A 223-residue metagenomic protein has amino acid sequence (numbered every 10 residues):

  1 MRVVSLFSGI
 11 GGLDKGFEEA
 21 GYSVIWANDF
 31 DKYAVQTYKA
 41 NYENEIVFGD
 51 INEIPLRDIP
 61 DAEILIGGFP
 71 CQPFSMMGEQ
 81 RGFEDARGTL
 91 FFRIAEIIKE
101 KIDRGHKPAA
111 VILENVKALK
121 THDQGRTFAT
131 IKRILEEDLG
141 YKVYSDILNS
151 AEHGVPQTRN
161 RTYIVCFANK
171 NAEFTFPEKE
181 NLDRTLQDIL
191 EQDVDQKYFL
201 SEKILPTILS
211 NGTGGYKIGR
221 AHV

Functional and structural regions predicted by a protein language model:
M1-V3: Extreme N-terminal starter segment of soluble prokaryotic enzymes
L6-I10: Class I SAM-dependent methyltransferase "Motif I" SAM/SAH-binding loop
G16-S23, N41: A short, Lys/Arg-enriched amphipathic alpha-helix followed by its capping loop at the start of a domain
A27-N28: The conserved SAM/SAH-binding core of class I Rossmann-like methyltransferase domains, concentrating on the hydrophobic
D31-K32: Conserved SAM/SAH-binding beta-strand->alpha-helix loop
V35-D58: S-adenosyl-L-methionine
I54-A62, F74-H222: Class I S-adenosyl-L-methionine
